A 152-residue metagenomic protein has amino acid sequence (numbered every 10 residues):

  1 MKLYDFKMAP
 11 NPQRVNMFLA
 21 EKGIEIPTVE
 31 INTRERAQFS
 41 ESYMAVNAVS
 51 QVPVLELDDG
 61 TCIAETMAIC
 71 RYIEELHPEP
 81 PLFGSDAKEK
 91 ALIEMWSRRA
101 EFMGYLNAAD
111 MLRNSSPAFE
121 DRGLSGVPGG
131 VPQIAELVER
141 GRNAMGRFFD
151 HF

Functional and structural regions predicted by a protein language model:
M1-E136: GST-like domain detector, emphasizing the conserved glutathione-binding G-site in the N-terminal thioredoxin-like
A135-F152: Amphipathic alpha-helical packing segments from all-alpha helical-bundle domains
